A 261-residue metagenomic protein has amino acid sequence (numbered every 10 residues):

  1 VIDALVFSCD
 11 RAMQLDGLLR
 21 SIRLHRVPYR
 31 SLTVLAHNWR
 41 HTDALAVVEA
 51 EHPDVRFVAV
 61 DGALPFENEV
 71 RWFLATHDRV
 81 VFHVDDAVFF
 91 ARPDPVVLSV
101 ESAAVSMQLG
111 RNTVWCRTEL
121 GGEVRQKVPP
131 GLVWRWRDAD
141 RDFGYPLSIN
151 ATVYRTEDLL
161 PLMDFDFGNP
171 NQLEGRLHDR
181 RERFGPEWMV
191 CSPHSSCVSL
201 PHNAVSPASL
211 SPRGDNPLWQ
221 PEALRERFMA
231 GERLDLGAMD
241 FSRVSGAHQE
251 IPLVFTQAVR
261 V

Functional and structural regions predicted by a protein language model:
V1-R20: N-proximal low-complexity "stem/linker" segments adjacent to membrane-targeting elements
M13-L15, W39-V47, V96-V97, V114-W115: Short, charged/polar "capping" segments at the starts of alpha-helices and the immediately preceding loops
R20-R30: Short, acidic, metal-binding catalytic loop of nucleotide-sugar glycosyltransferases
L35-R79: Active-site-proximal specificity loops/subdomain of glycosyltransferases
D78-V88: Short beta-strand-to-loop acidic/aromatic patch adjacent to the donor-nucleotide binding site
A87-L98: Acidic donor-binding/catalytic loop of UDP-sugar-dependent glycosyltransferases, especially processive GT2
V97-D166: Conserved catalytic core of nucleotide-sugar-dependent glycosyltransferases
A151, E157, P161-V261: C-terminal catalytic/acceptor-binding lobe
